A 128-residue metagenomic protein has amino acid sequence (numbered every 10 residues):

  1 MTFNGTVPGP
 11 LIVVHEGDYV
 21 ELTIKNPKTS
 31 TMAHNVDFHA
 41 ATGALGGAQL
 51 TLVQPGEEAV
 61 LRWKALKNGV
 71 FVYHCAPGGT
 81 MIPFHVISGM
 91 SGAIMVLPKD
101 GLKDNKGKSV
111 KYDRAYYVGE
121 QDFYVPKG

Functional and structural regions predicted by a protein language model:
M1-L45, L50-V60, K111: N-terminal, post-signal-peptide metal-ligating segments of extracellular/periplasmic oxidoreductases, dominated by
L22, V36, C75, I94 (+1 more regions): Divalent metal-coordination and catalytic microenvironments
K25-P27, K64, A76, K99 (+1 more regions): Short, surface-exposed secondary-structure boundary micro-motifs
A40-G46, G79-M81, A93-L102: Short edge-strand/loop segments of extracellular domains
R62-V96: Hydrophobic or amphipathic alpha-helical targeting/insertion segments
P83-F84, D104-N105, P126-G128: Short helix/loop capping segments that flank catalytic or ligand/cofactor-binding pockets
M95-Y116: Low-complexity, Pro/Ser/Thr- and charge-rich linker/hinge segments at domain boundaries
Y112-G128: Acidic-aromatic/histidine active-site loop/patch
